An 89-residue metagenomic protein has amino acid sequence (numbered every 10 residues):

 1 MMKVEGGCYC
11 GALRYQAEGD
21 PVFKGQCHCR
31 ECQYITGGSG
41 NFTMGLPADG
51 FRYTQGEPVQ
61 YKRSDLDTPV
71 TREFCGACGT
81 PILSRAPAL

Functional and structural regions predicted by a protein language model:
M1-L89: A short Gly-Trp-Pro
